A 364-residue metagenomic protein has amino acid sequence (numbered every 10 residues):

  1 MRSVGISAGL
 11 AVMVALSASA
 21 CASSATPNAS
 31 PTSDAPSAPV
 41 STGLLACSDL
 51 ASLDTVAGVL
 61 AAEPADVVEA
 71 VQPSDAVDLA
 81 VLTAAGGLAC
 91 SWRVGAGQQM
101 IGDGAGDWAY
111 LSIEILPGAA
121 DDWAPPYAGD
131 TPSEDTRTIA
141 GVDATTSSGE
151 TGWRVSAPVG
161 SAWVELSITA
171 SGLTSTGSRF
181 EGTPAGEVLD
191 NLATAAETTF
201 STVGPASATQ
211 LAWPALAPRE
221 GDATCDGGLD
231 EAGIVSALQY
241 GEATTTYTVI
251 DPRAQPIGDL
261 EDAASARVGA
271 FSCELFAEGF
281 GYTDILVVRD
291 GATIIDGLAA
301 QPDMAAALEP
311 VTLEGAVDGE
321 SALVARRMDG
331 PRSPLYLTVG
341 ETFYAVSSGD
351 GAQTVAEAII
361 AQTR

Functional and structural regions predicted by a protein language model:
M1-G9: Bacterial N-terminal signal peptides that target proteins for export
L16-A20: C-terminal motif of bacterial Sec signal peptides marking the signal peptidase cleavage site
A22-A89, P205-G269, G351-R364: N-terminal "mature-domain start" segment
E69-V71, P117-G160, R289-L335, V339: Short Gly/Thr-rich strand-loop-strand
L88-D122, S272-G297: A short acidic-to-branched-hydrophobic micro-motif
Q98-S207: Long, acidic/polar, low-complexity amphipathic helices and coiled-coil-like
V159-A223, A307-R364: Extracellularly exposed regions in secreted/surface proteins, prominently low-complexity, repeat-rich
G227, S236-R332: Intrinsically disordered, low-complexity segments enriched in Gly and acidic/Ser/Thr residues that form flexible
